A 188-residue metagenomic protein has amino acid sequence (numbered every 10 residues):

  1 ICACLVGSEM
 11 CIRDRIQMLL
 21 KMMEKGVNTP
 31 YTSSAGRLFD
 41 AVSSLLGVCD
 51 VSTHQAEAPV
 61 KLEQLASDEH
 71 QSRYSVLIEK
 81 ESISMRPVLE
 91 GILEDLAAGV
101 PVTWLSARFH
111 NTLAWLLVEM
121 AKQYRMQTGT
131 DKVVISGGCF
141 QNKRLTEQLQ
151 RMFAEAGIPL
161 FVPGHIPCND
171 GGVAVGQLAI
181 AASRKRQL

Functional and structural regions predicted by a protein language model:
I1-G7, I12: Single conserved hydrophobic/aromatic residue that forms the stacking wall/gate of nucleotide- or nucleobase-binding
S8-E9, L178-L188: Acidic, glycine/GT-rich loop-and beta-edge segments that sit at the periphery of enzyme/chaperone cores
S8-E9, T29-T32, V51-Q55, T103-S106 (+2 more regions): Flexible, glycine/charged-enriched surface loops at secondary-structure junctions
R13-L96: Conserved ATP-utilizing enzyme core subdomain
Y31, E90-Y124: Adenine-nucleotide phosphate-binding core of ATP-dependent small-molecule kinases
A35, V133-F140: Glycine-rich beta-strand-to-loop/alpha-helix junction loops that act as flexible
D131-V134, K143, L149-V173: Conserved phosphate-binding/catalytic loops in two-lobed NTP-binding clefts
